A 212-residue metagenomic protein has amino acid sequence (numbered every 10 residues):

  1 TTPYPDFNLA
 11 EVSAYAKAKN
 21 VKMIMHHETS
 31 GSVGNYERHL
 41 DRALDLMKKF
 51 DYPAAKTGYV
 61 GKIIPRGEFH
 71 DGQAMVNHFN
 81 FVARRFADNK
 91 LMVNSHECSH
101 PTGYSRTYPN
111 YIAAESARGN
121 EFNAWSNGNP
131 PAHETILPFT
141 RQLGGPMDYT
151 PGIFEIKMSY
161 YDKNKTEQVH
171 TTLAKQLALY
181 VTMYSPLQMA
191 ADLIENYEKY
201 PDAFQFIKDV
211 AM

Functional and structural regions predicted by a protein language model:
T2-Q168, T172: Aromatic- and carboxylate-enriched substrate-binding clefts and catalytic-loop regions of carbohydrate-active enzymes
F86, K90, M183-A190, A211: Alpha-helix capping/termination and helix-coil
Y111, G152, V181, F206 (+1 more regions): Residues that form generic nucleotide/phosphate-binding pockets
R118, I153-E155, S159-Y160, M183 (+2 more regions): A generic structural micro-environment signature that highlights single residues at secondary-structure boundaries
T166, K175-I194: Catalytic domains of carbohydrate-active enzymes that cleave complex glycans
A190-M212: Glycan-recognition and catalytic regions of carbohydrate-active enzymes
